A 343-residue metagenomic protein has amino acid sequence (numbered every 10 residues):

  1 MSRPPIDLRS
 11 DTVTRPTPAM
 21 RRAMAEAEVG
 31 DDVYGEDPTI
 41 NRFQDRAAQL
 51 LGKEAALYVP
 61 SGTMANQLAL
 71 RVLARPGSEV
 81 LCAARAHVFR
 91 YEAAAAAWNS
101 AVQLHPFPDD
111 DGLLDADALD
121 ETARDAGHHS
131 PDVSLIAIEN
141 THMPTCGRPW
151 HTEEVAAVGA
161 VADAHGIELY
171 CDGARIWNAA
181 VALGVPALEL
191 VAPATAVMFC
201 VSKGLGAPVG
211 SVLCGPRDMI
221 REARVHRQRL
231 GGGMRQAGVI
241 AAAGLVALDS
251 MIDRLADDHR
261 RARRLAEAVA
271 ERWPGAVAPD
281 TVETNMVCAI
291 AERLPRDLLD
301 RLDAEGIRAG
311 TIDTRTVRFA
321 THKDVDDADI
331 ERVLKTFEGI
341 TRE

Functional and structural regions predicted by a protein language model:
S2-E305, A309-V325, D329-T341: Conserved PLP-enzyme active-site core in the AAT-like
